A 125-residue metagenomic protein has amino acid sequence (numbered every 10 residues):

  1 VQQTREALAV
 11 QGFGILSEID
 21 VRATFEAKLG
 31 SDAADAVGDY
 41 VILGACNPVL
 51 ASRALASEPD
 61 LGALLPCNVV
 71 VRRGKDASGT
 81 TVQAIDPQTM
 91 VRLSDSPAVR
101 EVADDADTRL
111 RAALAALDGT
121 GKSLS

Functional and structural regions predicted by a protein language model:
V1-G12, A115, K122-S125: Terminal, regulation- and interaction-focused segments at domain boundaries
V1-Q2, L55, S96: Conserved strand-to-helix beginnings and helix N-cap segments that scaffold or border functional pockets
E6-P59: Ser/Thr-rich, low-complexity intrinsically disordered terminal regions
G30-V37, K75-S78, L124: Intrinsically disordered, low-complexity coil segments
Y40-I42, L64-N68, G79: Broad gene-expression machinery/nucleic-acid interaction feature
A51, S57-K75: Long, charge-patterned amphipathic alpha-helical coiled-coil/hairpin "stalk" segments used as oligomerization
N68-S96: Beta-strand/loop substructures that line and gate deep hydrophobic ligand-binding cavities in soluble
P87, V91-S125: Well-ordered alpha/beta subsegment
